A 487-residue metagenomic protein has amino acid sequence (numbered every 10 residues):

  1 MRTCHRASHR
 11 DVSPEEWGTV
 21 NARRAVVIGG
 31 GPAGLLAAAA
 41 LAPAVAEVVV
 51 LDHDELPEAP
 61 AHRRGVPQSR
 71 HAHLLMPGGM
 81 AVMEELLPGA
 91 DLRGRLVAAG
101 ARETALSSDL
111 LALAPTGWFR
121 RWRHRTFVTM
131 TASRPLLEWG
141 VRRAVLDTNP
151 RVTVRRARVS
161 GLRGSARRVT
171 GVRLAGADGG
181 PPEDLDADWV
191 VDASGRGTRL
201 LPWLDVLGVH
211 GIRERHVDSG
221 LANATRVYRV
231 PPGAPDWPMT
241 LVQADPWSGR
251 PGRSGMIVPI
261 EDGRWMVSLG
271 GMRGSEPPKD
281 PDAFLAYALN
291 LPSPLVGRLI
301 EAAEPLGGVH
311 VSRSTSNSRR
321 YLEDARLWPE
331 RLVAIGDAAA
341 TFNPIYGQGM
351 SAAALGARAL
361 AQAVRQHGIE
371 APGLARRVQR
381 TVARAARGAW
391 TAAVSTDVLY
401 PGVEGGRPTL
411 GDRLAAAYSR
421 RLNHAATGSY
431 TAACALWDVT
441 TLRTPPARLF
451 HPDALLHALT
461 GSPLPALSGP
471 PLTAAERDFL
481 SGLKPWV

Functional and structural regions predicted by a protein language model:
M1-A25, P43-V45, E55-L56, L483: Extreme N-terminal leader/targeting segments of oxidoreductases
A7, A361-V487: C-terminal helical "tail/cap" subdomain of flavin- and related membrane-associated enzymes
A22-L51: N-terminal Rossmann-like FAD-binding beta1-loop-alpha1 element of flavoenzymes
A42-P67: Glycine-rich FAD pyrophosphate-binding loop
V50-L51, V190, I335: Generic enzyme active-site microenvironment
R70-G140, T225: Active-site-adjacent segment of FAD-dependent monooxygenases/related oxidoreductases
T148-Y287: Predominantly flavin-linked oxidoreductase catalytic cores and closely associated redox partners
E261, S275-A389: FAD/FMN-dependent oxidoreductases across multiple families
